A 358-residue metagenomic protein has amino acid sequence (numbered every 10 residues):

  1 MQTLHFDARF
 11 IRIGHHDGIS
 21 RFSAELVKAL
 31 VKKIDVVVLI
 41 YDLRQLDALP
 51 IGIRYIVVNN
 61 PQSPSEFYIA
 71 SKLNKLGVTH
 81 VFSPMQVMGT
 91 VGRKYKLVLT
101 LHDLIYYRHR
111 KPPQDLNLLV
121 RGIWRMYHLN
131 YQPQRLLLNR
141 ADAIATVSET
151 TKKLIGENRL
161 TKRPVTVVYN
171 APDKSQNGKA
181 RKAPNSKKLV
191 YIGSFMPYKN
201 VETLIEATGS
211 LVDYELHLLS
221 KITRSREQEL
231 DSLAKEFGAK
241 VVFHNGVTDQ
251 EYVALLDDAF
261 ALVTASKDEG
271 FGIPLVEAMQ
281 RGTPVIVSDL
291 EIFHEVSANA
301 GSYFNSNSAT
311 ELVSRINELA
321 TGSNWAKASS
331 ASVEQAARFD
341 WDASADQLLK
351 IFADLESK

Functional and structural regions predicted by a protein language model:
M1-K358: Carbohydrate transferase catalytic cores enriched for Leloir-type hexosyltransferases
